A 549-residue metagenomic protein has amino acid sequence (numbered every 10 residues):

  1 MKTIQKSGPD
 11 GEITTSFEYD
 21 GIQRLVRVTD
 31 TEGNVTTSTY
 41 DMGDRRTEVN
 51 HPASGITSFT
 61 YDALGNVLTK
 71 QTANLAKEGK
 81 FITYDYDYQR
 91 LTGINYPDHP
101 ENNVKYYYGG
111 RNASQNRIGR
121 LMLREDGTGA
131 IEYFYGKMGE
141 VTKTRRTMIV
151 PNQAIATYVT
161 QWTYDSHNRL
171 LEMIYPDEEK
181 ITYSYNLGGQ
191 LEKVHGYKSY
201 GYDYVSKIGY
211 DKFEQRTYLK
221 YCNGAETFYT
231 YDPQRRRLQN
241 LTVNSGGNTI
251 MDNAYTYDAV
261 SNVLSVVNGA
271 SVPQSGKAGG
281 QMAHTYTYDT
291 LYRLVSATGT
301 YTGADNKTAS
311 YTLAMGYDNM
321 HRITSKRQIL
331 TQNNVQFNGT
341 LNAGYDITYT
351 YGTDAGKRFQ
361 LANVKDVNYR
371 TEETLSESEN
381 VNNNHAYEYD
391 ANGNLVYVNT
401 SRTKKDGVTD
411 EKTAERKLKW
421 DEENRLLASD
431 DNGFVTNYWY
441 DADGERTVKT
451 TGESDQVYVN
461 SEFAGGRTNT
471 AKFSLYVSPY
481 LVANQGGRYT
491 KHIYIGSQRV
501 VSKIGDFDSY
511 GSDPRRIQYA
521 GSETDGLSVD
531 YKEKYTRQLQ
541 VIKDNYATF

Functional and structural regions predicted by a protein language model:
T3-P9, R27-G33, E48-S54, T69-A76 (+23 more regions): Beta-turn initiation residues at beta-strand->coil junctions
S16, H51, M122, L341-E388: Feature marks flexible
S16-F17, S38, F59, I82-Y84 (+16 more regions): A residue-level detector for well-ordered beta-strand positions
D20, D30, D41, H51 (+18 more regions): Short, acidic, Ser/Thr-enriched surface-loop or helix-capping motifs
A76-E78, A113-N116, I149-A154, V272-G279 (+6 more regions): Intrinsically disordered, low-complexity Ser/Thr- and acidic-rich flexible linkers and loops, especially at boundaries
Y84-Y108, A113-S114, N240, I250 (+4 more regions): Short secondary-structure transition motifs
